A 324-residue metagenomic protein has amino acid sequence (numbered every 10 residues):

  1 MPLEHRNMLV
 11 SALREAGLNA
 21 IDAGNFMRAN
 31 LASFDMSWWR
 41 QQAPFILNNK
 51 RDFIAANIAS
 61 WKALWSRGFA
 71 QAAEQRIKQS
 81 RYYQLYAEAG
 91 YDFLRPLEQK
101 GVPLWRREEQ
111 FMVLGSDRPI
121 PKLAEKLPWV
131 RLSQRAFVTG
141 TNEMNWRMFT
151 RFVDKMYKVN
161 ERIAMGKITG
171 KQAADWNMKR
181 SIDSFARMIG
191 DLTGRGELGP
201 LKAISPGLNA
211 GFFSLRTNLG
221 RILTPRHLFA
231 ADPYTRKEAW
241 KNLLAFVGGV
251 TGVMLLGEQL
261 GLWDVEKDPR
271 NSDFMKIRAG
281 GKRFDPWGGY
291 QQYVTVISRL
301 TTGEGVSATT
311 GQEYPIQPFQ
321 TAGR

Functional and structural regions predicted by a protein language model:
L3-R324: Amphipathic interfacial helices
